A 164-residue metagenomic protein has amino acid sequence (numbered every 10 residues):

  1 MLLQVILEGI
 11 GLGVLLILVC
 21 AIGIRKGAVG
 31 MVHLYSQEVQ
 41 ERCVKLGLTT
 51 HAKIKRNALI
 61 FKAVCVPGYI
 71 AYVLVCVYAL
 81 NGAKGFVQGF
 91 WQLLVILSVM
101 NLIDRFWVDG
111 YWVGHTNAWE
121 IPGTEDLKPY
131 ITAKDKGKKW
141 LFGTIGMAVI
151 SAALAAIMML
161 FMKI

Functional and structural regions predicted by a protein language model:
I6-G30, I96-W112: Hydrophobic alpha-helical membrane-embedded segments
E8, G82-V99: Interfacial segments of alpha-helical transmembrane regions
L15-A58: Interfacial loop at the N-terminal end of multi-pass membrane proteins
Q40-I54, E120-K139: Short membrane-interface loop/juxtamembrane segments of multi-pass integral membrane proteins
A58-Y78, K139-A153: Core segments of transmembrane alpha-helices that mediate helix-helix packing or line hydrophobic substrate/ligand
L97-D109, I131-I150: C-terminal halves and exits of single transmembrane alpha-helices
R105-E125: Juxtamembrane non-transmembrane "cap" segments at the membrane-aqueous interface of multi-pass membrane proteins
L154-I164: Juxtamembrane boundary at the C-terminal end of a transmembrane helix
